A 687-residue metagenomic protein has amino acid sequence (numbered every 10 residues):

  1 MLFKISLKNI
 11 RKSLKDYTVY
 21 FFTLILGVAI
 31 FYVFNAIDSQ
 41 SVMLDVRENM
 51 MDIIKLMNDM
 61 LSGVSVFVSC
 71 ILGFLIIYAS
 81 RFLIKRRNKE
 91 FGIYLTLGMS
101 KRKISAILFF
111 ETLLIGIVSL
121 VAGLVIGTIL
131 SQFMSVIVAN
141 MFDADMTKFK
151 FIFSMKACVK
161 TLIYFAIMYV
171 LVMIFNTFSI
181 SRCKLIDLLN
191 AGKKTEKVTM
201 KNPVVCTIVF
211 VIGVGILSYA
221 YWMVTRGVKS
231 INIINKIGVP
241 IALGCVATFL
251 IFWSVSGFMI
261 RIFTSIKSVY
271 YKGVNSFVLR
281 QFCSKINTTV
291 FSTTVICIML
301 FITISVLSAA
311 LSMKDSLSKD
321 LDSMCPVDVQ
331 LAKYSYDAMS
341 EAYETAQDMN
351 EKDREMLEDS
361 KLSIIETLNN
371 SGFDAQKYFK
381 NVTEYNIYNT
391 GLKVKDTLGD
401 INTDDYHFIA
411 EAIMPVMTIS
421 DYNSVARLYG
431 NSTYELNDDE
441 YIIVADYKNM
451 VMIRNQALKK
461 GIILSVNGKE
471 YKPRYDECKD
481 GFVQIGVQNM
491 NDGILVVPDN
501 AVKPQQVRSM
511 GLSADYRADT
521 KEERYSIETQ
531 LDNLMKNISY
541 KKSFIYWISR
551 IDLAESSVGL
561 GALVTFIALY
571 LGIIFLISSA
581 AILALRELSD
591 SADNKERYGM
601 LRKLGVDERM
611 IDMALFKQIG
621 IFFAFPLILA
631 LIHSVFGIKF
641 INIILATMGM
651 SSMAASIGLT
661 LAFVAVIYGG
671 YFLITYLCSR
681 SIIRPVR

Functional and structural regions predicted by a protein language model:
M1-V28, E196-I212, W253-L300, D593: N-terminal Sec/SRP start-transfer signal
K4, R182-V198, A592-D593, S681-R687: Short cytosolic juxtamembrane segments of multi-pass membrane proteins
L14-Y20, L108-I126, L162, A166 (+3 more regions): Selective transmembrane-helix segments that form parts of the transport pathway or gating/packing helices in multipass
K15-F22, V33-F67, K85, I216 (+6 more regions): Peri-transmembrane interface segments
A29-M43, Y78-F82, I115-A144, A157-R182 (+5 more regions): Small-residue-rich transmembrane alpha-helices
F34-N35, S65-G92, I104, N176 (+1 more regions): A hydrophobic alpha-helix feature that marks transmembrane segments and, especially, their cytosolic C-terminal ends
L321-A562: Nucleotide-cofactor and metal-assisted catalytic machinery
